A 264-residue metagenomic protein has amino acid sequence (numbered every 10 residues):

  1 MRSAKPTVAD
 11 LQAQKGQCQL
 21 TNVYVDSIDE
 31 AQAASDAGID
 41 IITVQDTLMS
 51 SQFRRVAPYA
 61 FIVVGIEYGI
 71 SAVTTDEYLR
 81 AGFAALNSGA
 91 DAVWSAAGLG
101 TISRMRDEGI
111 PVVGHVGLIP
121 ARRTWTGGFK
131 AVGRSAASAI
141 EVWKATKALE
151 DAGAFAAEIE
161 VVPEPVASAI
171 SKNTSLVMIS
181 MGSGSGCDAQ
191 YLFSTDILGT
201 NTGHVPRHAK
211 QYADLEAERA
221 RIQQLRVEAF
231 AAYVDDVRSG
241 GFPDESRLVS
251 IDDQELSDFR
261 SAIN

Functional and structural regions predicted by a protein language model:
M1-N264: Alpha/beta enzyme core
